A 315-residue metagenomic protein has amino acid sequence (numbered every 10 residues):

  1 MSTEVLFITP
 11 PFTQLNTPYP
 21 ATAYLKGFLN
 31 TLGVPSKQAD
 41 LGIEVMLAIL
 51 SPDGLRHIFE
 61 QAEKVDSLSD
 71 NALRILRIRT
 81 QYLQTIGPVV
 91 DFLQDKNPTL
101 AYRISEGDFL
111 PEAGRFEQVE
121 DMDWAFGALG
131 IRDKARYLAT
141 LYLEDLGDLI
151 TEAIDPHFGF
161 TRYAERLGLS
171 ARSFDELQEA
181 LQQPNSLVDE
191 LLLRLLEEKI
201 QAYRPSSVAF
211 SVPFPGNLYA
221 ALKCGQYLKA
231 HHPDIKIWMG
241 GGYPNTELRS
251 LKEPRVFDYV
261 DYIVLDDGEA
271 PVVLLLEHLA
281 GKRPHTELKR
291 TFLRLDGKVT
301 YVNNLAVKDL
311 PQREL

Functional and structural regions predicted by a protein language model:
M1-V5, Y203-R204: A short, charged/proline- and glycine-enriched loop that marks the coil->beta-strand transition at the N-terminal
E4-Q14: Nucleotide-activated donor-dependent transferases that construct or modify glycoconjugates
F12, A21-P52, V90-V119, W124-G130 (+2 more regions): Glycine-rich beta-alpha loop elements in corrinoid/cobalamin-binding modules across cobalamin-dependent enzymes
L47-E63: Charged, often glycine-rich, active-site loop that binds/positions anionic groups
E60-N71, D261-A270: Acidic, His- and aromatic-enriched active-site or binding-groove loops in soluble protein domains that engage sugars
K64-V89: Active-site donor-binding segments of glycosyltransferases and PAPS-dependent sulfotransferases
G147-F158, R166: Hydrophobic packing positions in secondary structure, especially the a/d seam of long alpha-helical coiled coils
L315: Pyridoxal 5′-phosphate
